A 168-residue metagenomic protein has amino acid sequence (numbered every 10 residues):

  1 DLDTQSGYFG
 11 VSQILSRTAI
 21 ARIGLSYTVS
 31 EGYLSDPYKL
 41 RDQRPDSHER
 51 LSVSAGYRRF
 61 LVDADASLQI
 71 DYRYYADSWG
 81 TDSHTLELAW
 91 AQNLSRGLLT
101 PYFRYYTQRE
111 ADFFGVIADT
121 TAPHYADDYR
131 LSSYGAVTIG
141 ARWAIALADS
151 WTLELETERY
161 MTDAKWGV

Functional and structural regions predicted by a protein language model:
D3-G32, E49-A55, F60-D63, D71: Outer-membrane beta-barrel domain signature, strongest for Gram-negative TonB-dependent receptors and also present
G24-R58, Y75-E87, A91-V168: Outer membrane beta-barrel transmembrane domains
